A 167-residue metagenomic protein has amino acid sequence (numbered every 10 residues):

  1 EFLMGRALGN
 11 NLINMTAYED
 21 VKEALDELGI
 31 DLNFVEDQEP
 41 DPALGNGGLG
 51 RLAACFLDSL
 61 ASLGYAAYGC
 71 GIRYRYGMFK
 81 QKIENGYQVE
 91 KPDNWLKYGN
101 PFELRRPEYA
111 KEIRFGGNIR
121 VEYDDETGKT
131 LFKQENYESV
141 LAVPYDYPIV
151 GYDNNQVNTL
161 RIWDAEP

Functional and structural regions predicted by a protein language model:
E1-P167: A conserved ligand/cofactor-binding region detector
